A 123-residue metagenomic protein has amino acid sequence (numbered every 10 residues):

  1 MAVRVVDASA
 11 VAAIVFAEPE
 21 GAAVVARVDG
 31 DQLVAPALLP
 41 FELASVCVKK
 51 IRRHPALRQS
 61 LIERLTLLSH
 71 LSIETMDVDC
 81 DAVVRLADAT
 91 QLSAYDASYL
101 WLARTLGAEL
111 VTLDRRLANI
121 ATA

Functional and structural regions predicted by a protein language model:
M1-L38, K50-Q59: Short, well-structured N-terminal submotif of metal-dependent ribonuclease cores
R4, E18-P19, I62, T75-M76 (+1 more regions): Contiguous, function-dense segments enriched for cysteine-driven chemistry and partner/ligand-binding capacity
R4-D7, L33-A37, Q91-S93, D114-R115 (+2 more regions): Histidine- and aromatic-rich ligand-binding microenvironments
A10, A23, R64, D79-V83: Hydrophobic alpha-helical segments typical of transmembrane helices and their membrane-interface/capping positions
A12-A13, V25, S45, V84 (+2 more regions): A cross-family signal for key residues in well-ordered alpha-helices that form functional helical elements
A44-E74, C80: Active-site-proximal, substrate-binding regions of enzyme catalytic domains and RNA-binding/basic surfaces
H70-R116: Active-site neighborhoods of divalent-metal-dependent phosphate/nucleic-acid chemistry enzymes
